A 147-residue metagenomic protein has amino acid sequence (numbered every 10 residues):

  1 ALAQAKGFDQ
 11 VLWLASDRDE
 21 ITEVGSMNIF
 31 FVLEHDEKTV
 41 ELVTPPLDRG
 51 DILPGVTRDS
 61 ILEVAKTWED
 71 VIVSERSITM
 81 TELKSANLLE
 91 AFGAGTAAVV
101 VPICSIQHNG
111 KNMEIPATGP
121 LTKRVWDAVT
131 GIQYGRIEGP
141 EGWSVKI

Functional and structural regions predicted by a protein language model:
A1-W13: Short, basic/aromatic recognition patches
L14-I147: Conserved catalytic-core subdomain
